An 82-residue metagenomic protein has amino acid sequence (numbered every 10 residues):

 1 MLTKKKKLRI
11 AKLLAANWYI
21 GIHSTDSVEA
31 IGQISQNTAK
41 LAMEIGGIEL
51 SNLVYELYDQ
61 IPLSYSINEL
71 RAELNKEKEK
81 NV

Functional and structural regions predicted by a protein language model:
M1-L8, E69-V82: Short intrinsically disordered terminal tails
L2-E29: N-terminal acidic leader/helix
A11-Y19, M43, K76-V82: Enrichment for repetitive, rod-forming helical segments
I22-N68: Acidic, low-complexity, intrinsically disordered interaction modules
